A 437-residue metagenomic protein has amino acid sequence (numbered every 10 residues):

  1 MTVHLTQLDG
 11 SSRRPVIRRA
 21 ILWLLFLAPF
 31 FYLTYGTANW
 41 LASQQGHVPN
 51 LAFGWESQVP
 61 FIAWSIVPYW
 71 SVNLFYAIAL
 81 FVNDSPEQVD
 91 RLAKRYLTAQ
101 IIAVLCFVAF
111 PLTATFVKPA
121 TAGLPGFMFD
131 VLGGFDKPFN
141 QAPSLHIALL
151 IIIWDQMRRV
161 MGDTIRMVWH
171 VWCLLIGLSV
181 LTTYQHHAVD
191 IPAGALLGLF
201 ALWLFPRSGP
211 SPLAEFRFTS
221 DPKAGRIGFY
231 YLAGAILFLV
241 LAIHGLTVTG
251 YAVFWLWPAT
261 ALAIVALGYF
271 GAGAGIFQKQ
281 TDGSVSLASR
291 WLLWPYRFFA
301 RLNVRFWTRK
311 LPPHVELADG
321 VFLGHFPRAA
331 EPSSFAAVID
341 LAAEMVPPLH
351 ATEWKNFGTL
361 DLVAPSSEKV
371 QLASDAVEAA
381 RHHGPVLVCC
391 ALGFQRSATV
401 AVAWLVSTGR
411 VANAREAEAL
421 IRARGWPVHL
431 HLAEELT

Functional and structural regions predicted by a protein language model:
M1-I17, P210-G225: Membrane-interfacial, low-structure loops and terminal tails that flank and connect transmembrane helices in multi-pass
T2-F75, P119, F129, G273-V285: N-terminal transmembrane-helix/juxtamembrane module of multi-pass inner/ER membrane proteins
Y32-L33, Q100-V108, V171-Y184, I236-I243: Aromatic-anchored segments of alpha-helical transmembrane domains
A38-S57, V82-H170, I176-G177, L202 (+3 more regions): Membrane-interface loops
P125-L132, R301, R305-V388, L392 (+1 more regions): Cysteine-based protein phosphatase catalytic domain of the PTP/DSP
P138-Q141, L174-A201: Interfacial helix-loop-helix junctions of multi-pass membrane proteins
L197-G228, L232-I236: C-terminal membrane module of polytopic membrane proteins
L237-R309: RNA-binding accessory domains that recognize and position tRNA/RNA substrates
